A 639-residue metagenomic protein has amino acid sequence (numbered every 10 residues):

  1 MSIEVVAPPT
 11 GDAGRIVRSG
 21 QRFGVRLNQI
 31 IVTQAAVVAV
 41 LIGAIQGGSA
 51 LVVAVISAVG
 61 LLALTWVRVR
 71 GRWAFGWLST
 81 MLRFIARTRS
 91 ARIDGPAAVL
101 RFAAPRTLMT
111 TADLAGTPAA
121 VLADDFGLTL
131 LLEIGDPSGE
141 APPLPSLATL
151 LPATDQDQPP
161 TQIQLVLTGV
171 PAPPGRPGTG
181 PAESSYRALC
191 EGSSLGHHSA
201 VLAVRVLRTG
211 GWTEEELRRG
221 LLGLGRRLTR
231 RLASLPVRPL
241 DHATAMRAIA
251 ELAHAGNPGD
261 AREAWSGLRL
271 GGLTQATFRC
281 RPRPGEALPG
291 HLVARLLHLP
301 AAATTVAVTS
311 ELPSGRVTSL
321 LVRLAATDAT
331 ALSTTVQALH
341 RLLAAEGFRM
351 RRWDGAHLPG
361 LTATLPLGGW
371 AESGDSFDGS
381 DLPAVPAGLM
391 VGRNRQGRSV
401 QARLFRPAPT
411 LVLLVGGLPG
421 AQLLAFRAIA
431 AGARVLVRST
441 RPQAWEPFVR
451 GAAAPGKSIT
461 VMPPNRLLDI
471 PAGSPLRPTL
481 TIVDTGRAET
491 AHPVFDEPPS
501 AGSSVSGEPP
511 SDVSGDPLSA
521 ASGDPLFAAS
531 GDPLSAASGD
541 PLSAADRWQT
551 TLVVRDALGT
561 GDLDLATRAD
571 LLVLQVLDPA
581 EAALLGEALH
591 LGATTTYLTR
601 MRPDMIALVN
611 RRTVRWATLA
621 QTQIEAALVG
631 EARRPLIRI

Functional and structural regions predicted by a protein language model:
M1-A97, P498, W548-T551, A557-G559 (+2 more regions): N-terminal alpha-helical membrane-insertion module
S2-E4, V52-V53, W73-R89, G196-L389 (+5 more regions): An aromatic-glycine-centered, glycine-rich loop/turn in mixed alpha/beta architecture
W66-Q158: N-terminal topogenic membrane-targeting module
T117-A255, H291, L296, S310-S314 (+4 more regions): Structured extramembrane domains adjacent to transmembrane segments
P118-L122, L361-K457, R615-I639: Extended, compositionally biased accessory segments flanking or bridging domains
V449, D540, W548, R555-T622: Conserved ATP-driven motor cores of ASCE-family P-loop NTPases powering translocation/secretion/packaging/pilus
G456-E497, S543, Q549: Conserved nucleotide-sensing/catalytic segment adjacent to the nucleotide-binding pocket in NTP-handling enzymes
P499-S500, V505-L542: Long, intrinsically disordered low-complexity tandem-repeat segments
